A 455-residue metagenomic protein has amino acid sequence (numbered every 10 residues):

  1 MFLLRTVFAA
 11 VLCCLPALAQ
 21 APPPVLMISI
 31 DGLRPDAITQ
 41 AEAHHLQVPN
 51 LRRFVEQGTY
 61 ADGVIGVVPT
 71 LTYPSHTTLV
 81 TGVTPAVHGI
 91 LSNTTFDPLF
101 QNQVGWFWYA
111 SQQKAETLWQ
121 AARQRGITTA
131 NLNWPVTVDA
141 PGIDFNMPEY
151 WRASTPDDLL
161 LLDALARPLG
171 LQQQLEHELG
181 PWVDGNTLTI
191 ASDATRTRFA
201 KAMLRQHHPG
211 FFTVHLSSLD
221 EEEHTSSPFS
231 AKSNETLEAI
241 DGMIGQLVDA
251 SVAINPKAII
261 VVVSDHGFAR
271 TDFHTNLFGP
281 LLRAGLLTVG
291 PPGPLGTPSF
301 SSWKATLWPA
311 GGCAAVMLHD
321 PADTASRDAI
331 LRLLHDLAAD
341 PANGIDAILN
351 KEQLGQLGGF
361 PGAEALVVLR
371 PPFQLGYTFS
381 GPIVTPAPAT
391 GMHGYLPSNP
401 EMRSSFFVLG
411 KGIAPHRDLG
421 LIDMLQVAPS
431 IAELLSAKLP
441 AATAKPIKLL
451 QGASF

Functional and structural regions predicted by a protein language model:
M1-A9: Sec-dependent signal peptide recognition, specifically the positively charged N-region followed immediately by
C14-P16: N-terminal signal peptide c-region/cleavage motif recognized by signal peptidases
Q20-T59: Active-site-proximal N-terminal segment of extracellular/periplasmic enzymes that hydrolyze or transfer
A37-I38, I190-V214, L219-V261, H266 (+2 more regions): A long, amphipathic alpha-helix that forms part of the scaffold/cap immediately adjacent to metal-dependent active
Y60-V83, L132-G142, S217, T443-K448: Short, solvent-exposed turn/loop segments enriched in Gly/Ser/Thr/Pro and often Arg
D62, P69, T95-A115, Q120 (+4 more regions): Secreted, luminal/periplasmic, and some membrane-associated catalytic domains that remodel anionic oxygen-ester
T84-S227: His/Asp/Glu-rich, glycine-adjacent segments that coordinate divalent cations and/or stabilize oxyanion chemistry on
L281-L331, A389-L434, G452-S454: Substrate-binding rim/cap in mid-to-C-terminal beta-strand-loop elements of soluble/periplasmic
